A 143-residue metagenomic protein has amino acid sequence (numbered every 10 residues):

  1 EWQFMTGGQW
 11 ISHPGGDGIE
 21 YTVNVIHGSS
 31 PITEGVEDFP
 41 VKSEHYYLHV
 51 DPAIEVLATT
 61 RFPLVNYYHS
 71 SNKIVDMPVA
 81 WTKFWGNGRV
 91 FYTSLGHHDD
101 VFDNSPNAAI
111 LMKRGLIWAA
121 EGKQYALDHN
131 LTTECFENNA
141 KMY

Functional and structural regions predicted by a protein language model:
Q3-F4, G8-Y92, L127-H129: Catalytic beta-strand/loop cores that center a nucleophilic Ser/Cys/Thr and support acyl-enzyme chemistry
D38, A109-I110, L131-T133: Short intrinsically disordered coil segments
F62-L64, H97-D100: Short Gly/Pro-enriched loop/turn and capping motifs at secondary-structure junctions
T93, D100, G115: CN hydrolase (nitrilase-like) catalytic-core segments centered on the catalytic cysteine and neighboring Lys/Glu
D99-N107: A short acidic/glycine-rich loop-to-helix N-cap element
P106-R114: Short, charged alpha-helical segments
G115-Q124: Short, hydrophobic alpha-helical segments
K123-Y143: Long alpha-helical segments found as membrane-embedded helices
